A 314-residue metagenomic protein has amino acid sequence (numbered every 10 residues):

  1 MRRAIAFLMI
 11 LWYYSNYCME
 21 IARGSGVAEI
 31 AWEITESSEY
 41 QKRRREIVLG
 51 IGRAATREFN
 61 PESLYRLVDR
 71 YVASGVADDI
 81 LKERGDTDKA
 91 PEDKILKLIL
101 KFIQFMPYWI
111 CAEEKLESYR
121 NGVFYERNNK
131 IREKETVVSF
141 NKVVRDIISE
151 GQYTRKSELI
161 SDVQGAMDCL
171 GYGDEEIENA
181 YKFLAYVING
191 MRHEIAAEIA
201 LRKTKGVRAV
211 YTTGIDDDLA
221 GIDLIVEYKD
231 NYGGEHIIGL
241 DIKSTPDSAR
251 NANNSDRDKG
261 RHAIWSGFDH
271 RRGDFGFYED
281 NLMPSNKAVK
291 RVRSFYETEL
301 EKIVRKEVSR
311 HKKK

Functional and structural regions predicted by a protein language model:
M1-R3: Hydrophobic alpha-helical membrane-insertion segments
I5-D162: Nuclease-adjacent, charged terminal/linker segments that flank catalytic cores
S25, E176-I195, T213-D217: A short, highly charged nucleic-acid-interacting micro-segment common to nuclease and nuclease-linked defense proteins
P107, K130, K134-R145, R155-M167 (+1 more regions): Charged, low-complexity, intrinsically disordered terminal regions
E158-K182: Short basic alpha-helical hairpin corresponding to helix-turn-helix/winged-helix-like nucleic-acid-binding
R192-R250: Catalytic centers of nucleases
V210, K313-K314: Short glycine-rich, low-complexity/disordered patches
I242-H311: Catalytic cores of nucleic-acid endonucleases
